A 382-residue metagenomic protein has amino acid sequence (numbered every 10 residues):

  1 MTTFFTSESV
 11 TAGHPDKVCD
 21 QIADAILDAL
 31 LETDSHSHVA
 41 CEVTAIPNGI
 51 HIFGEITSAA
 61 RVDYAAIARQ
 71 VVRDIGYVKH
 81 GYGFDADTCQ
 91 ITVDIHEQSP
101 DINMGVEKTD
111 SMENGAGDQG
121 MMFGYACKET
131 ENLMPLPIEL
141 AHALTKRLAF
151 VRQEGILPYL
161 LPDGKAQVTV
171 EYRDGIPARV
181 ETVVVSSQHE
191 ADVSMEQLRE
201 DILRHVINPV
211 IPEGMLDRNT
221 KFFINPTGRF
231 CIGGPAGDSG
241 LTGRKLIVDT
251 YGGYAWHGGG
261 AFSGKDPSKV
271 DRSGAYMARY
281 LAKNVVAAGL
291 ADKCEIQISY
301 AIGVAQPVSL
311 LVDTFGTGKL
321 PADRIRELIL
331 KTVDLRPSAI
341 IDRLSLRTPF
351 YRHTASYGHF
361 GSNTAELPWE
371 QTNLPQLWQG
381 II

Functional and structural regions predicted by a protein language model:
M1-A40, P375: N-terminal, positively charged regions that mediate nucleic acid binding
F5-T11, G49-T57, T92, M122 (+5 more regions): Short glycine-rich or small-residue beta-strand-to-loop segments that form or flank ligand, phosphate, metal/Fe-S
T6, A66, R73-I232, S356 (+1 more regions): Glycine-rich, mobile lid/loop segments that gate access to catalytic sites or pores
V10, H14-C19, N114-E129, C231-A255 (+2 more regions): Conserved phosphate/anionic-ligand binding catalytic regions in large, soluble enzymes, centered on
S37-C41, G164-V170, T220-I224, L290-A301: A short glycine-rich, hydrophobically flanked beta-strand micro-motif that places a catalytic Asp/Glu for divalent metal
A40-S58, I302-Q306: Short, charge-patterned binding micro-sites
I46, K293, Y300-I382: Internal helix-turn-beta structural module
V193-V286: Glycine-rich anion/phosphate-binding loop at the beta-strand->alpha-helix junction
